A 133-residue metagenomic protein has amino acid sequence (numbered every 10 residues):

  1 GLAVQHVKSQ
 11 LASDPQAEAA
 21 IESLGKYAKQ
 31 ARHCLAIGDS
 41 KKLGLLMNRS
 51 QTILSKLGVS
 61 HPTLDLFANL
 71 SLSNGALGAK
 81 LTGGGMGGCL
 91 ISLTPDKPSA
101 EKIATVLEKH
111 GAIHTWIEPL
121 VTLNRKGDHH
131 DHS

Functional and structural regions predicted by a protein language model:
G1-A79, I91-S133: C-terminal nucleotide
G87: Glycine-rich active-site/cofactor-binding loop and its immediate structural neighborhood
